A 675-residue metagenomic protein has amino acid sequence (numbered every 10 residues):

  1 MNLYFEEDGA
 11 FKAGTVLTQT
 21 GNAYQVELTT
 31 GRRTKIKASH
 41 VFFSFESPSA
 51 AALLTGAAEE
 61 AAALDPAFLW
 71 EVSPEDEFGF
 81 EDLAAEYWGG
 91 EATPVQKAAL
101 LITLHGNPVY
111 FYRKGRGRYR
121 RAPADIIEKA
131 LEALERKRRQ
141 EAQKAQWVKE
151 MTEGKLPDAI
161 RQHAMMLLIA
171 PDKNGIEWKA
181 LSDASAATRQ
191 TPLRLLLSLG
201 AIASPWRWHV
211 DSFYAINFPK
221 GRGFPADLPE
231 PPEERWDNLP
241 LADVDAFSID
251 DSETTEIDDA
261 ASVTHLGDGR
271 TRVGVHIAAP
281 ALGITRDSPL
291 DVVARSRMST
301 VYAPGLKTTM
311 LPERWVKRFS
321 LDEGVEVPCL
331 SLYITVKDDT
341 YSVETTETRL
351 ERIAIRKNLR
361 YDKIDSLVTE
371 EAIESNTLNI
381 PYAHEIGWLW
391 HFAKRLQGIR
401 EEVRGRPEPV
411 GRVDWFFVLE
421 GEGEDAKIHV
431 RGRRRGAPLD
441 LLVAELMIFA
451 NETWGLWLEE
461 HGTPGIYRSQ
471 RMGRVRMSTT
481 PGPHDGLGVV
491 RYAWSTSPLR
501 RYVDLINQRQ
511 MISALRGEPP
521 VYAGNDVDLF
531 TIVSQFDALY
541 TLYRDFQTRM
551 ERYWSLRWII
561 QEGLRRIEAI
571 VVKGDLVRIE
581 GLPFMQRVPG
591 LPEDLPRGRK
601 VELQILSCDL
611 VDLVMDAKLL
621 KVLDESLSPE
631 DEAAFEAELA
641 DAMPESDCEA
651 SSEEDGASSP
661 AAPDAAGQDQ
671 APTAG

Functional and structural regions predicted by a protein language model:
M1-E6, A10-G21, V26: Long, charged/polar, low-complexity intrinsically disordered N-terminal extensions that precede catalytic
D8-K12, G21, G31-T34, S39-F42 (+9 more regions): Electropositive polyanion-binding surfaces
H40, S47-A50, Q190, F218-G221 (+1 more regions): Serine-centered coil/turn micro-motif
E46-W70: Short alpha-helical segments that sit at the start of domains
L101-R139, P205-W206: Charged low-complexity interaction tracts in eukaryotic proteins
K144-D245: Low-complexity, highly charged intrinsically disordered N-terminal segments that act as targeting/localization
L610-P629: Internal insertion modules embedded within essential enzymes
D624-D641: Intrinsically disordered, low-complexity mixed-charge segments
